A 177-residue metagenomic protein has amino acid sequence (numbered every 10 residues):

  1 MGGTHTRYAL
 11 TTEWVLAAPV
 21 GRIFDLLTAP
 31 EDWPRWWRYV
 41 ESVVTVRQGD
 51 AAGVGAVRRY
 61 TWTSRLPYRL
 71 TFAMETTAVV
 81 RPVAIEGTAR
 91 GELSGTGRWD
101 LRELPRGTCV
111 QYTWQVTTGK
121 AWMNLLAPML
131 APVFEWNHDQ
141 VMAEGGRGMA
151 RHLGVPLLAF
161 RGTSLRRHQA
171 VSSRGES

Functional and structural regions predicted by a protein language model:
M1-D50, S164-S177: Hydrophobic ligand-binding cavity/cleft-lining segments
A9, V15, E75, D100 (+1 more regions): Conserved beta-strand segments that form the floor/walls of ligand-binding pockets within enzyme and binding domains
A17, V79-R81, L104-R106: Structural motif
G21-D25, E103-R106, R147, R151: Replace "anionic and nucleotidyl ligands
T28, T71, N124-L125: Generic recognition of short, well-ordered alpha-helical segments
R35, V44-T96, C109, E144-R167 (+1 more regions): Glycine-rich portal/gate segments that line the openings of hydrophobic small-molecule binding cavities
T88-E144, F160: Beta-strand/loop substructures that line and gate deep hydrophobic ligand-binding cavities in soluble
